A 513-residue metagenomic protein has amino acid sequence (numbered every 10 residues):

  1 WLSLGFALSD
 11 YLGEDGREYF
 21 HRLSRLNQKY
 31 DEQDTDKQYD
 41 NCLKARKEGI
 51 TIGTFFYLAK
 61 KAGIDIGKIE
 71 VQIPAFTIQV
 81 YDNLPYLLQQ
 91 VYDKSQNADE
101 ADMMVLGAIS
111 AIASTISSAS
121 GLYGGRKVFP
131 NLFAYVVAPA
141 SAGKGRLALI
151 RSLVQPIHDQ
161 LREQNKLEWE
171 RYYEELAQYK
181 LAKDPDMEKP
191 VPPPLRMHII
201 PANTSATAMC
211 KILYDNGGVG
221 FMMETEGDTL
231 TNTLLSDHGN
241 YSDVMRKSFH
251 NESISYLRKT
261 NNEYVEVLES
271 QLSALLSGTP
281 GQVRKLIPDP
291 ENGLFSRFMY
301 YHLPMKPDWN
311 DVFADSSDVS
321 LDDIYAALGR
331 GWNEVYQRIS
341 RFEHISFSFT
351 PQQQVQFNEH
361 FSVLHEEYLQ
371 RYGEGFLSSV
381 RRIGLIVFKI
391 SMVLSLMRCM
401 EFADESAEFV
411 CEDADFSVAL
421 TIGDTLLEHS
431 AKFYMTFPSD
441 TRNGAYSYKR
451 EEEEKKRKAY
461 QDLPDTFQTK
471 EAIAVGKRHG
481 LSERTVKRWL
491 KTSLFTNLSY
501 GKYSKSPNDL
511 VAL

Functional and structural regions predicted by a protein language model:
W1-I69, F388, M392-L396, L420 (+4 more regions): Modules that initiate DNA replication and primer synthesis
G67-L513: Phosphate-handling catalytic cores of nucleic-acid transaction enzymes
